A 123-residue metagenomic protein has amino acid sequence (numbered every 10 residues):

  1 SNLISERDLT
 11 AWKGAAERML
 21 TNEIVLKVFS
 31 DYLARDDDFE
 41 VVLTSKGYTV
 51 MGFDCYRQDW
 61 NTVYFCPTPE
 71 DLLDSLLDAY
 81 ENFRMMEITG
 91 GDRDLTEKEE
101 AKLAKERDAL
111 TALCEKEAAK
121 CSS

Functional and structural regions predicted by a protein language model:
N2-D36, C121: Negatively charged, low-complexity tracts enriched in Asp/Glu with abundant Ser/Thr
L3, E106-R107, L113-C121: Intrinsically disordered, low-complexity regions
I4, F29, T44, F65 (+2 more regions): Intrinsically disordered, low-complexity segments enriched in Ser/Pro/Gly/Ala and basic residues
A11, A15, V28, Y32 (+5 more regions): Charge-rich, solvent-exposed alpha-helical interaction surfaces
V42-A104: Acidic, low-complexity, intrinsically disordered interaction modules
